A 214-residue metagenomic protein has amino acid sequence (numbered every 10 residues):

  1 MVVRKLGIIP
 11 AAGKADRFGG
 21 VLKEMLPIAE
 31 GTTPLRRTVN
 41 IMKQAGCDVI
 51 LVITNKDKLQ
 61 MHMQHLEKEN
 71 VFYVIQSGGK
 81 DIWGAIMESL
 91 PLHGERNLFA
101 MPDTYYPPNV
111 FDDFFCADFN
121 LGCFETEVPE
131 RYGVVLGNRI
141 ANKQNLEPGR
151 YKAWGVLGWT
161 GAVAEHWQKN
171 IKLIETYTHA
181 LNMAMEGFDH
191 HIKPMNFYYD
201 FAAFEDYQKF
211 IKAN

Functional and structural regions predicted by a protein language model:
V2-M61: N-terminal glycine-rich phosphate-binding loop and ensuing alpha1 helix
V2-V3, G7, R150-N214: Conserved alpha/beta core of the MobA/IspD/sugar-nucleotide pyrophosphorylase nucleotidyltransferase superfamily
R4-L6, D48-I50, R96, D118-F119 (+1 more regions): Residues at the starts of beta-strands that form the adenosine-phosphate
G13, D103, A203: Active-site glycine-centered loops adjacent to acidic/histidine catalytic or metal-binding residues that shape
I41-A45, E88-L92, M183: A generic secondary-structure signal
I53-N55, V74-S77, F124, K143 (+1 more regions): Conserved beta-strand termini and adjacent loop/short-helix elements that scaffold enzyme active sites in alpha/beta
L59-V134: Conserved beta-loop-beta/alpha segment of the NTase-like Rossmann-fold superfamily that binds/positions NTPs
Y106-H179: Conserved core of the sugar-phosphate nucleotidyltransferase
